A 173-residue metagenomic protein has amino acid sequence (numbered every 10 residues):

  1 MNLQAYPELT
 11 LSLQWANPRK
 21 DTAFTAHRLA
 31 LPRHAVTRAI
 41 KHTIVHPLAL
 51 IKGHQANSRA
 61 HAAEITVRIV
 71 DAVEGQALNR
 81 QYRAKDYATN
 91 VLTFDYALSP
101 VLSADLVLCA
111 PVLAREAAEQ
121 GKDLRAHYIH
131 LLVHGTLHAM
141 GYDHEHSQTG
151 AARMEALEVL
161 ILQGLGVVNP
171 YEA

Functional and structural regions predicted by a protein language model:
M1-H127, L137-A173: An acidic/histidine-cluster motif and surrounding catalytic segment that typifies divalent-metal-assisted enzyme active
H130: Charged, glycine-interspersed solvent-exposed loop segments at helix/strand-loop junctions that cap or gate access
